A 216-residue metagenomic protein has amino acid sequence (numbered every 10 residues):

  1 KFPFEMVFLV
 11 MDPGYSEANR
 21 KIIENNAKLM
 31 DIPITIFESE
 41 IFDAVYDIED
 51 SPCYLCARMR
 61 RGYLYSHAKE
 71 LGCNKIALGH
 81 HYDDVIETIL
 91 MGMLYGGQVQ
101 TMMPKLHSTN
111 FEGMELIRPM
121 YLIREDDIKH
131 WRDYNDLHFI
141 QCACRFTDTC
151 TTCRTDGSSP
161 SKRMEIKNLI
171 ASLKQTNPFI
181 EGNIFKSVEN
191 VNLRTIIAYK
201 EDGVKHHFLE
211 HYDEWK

Functional and structural regions predicted by a protein language model:
K1-M103, H107, D126-Y134, W215: ATP-dependent adenylation/nucleotidyltransferase module used to activate substrates
M11, P52, L116-M120, S172: Conserved short-loop catalytic and cofactor-binding motifs
Y15, C56, M120, S158 (+1 more regions): Catalytic cores of large soluble enzymes that bind and process phosphate-bearing ligands
R58-L71, K105-F111, E165-S187: Short, basic, helix/turn surface patches
D83-E165, L169: Catalytic subdomain that performs nucleotidyl-dependent activation
L137-K216: The feature marks non-catalytic terminal segments
